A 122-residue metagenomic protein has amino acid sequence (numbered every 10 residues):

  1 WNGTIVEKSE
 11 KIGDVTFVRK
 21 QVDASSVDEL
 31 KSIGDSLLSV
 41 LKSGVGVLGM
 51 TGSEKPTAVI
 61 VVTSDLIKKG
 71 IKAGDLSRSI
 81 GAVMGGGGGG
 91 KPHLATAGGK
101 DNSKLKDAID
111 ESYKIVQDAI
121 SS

Functional and structural regions predicted by a protein language model:
W1-K11: Long, charged amphipathic helices and adjacent flexible linkers at domain junctions
K11, V15-S122: Glycine-rich, acidic loop segments that terminate in or are immediately followed by a histidine
